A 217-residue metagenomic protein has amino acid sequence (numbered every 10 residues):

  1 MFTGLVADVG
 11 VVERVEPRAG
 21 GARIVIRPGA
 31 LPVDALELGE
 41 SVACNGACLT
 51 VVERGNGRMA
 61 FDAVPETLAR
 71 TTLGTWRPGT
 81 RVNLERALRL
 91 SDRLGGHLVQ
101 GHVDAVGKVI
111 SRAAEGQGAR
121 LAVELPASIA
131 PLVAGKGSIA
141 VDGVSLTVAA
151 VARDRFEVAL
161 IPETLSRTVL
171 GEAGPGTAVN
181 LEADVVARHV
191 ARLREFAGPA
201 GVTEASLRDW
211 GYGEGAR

Functional and structural regions predicted by a protein language model:
M1-R217: Conserved loop->alpha-helix
